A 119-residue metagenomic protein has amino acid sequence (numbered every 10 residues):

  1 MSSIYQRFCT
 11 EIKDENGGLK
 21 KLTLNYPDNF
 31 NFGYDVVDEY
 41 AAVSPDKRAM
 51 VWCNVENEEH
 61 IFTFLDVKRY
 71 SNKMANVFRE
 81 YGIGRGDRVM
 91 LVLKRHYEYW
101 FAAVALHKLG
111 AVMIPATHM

Functional and structural regions predicted by a protein language model:
S2-F8, D28-V51, R69: A short N-terminal helical cap/helix-turn-helix that marks the beginning of AMP-binding/adenylate-forming
R7-C9, K13-N16, K20: Non-catalytic terminal regions with compositionally biased, polar/charged low complexity
K20-D28, R95: Active-site diphosphate/adenylate-binding microenvironment
P27-N31, I61, M119: Short, solvent-exposed loop/helix junctions and linker helices that flank or host conserved functional motifs
V36, E98-F101, P115: Phosphate- and divalent-cation-binding pockets in alpha/beta enzyme and binding domains that engage nucleotide-derived
D46-V104: Conserved AMP-binding/adenylate-forming core of the ANL superfamily
L93-K94, A111-M119: ATP-dependent adenylate-forming carboxylate-activation enzymes
V104-V112: Short hydrophobic alpha-helices that are characteristic scaffold elements of the AMP-binding
